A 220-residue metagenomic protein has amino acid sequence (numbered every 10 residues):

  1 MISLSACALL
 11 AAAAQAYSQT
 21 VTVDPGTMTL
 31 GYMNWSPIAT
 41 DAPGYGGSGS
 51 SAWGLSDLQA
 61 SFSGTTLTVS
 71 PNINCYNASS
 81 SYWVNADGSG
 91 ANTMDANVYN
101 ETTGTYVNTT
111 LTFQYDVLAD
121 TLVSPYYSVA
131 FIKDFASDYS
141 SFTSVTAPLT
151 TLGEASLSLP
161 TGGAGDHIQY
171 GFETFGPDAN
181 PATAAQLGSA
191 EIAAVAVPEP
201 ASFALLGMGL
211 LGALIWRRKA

Functional and structural regions predicted by a protein language model:
M1-L4, P200-A201: Bacterial N-terminal signal peptides that target proteins for export
S3-A12: Bacterial N-terminal signal peptides
Y17-V107, T146-V195: Aromatic (Trp/Tyr/Phe) and Gly/Pro-enriched flexible surface segments
G104-T105, V117-Y127: Extended, low-complexity, turn-rich repeat/linker tracts enriched in Gly/Pro/Ser/Thr and Asp/Glu that occur
T109-L111: Structural beta-strand segments of beta-rich domains
S128-A136: Short, surface-exposed beta-strand/strand-loop-strand elements in extracellular ectodomains
S137-A147: Surface-exposed loop/edge segments in extracytoplasmic proteins
P198-W216: A short, hydrophobic C-terminal helix/tail in secreted or cell-surface proteins
